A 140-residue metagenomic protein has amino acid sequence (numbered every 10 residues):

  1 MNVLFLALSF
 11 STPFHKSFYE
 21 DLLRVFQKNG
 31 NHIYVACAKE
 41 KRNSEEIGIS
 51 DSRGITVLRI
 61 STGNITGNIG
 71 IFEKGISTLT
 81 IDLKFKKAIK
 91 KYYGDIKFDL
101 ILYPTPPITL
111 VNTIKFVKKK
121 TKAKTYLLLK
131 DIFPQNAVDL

Functional and structural regions predicted by a protein language model:
M1-I49, R53-T56: N-terminal subdomain of nucleotide-sugar transferases
T12-P13, T66, L110: Short glycine-rich, flexible loops that bind phosphorylated cofactors or substrates
D21, T113-F116: A short acidic, amphipathic alpha-helical/loop segment
N29, V117-T121: Helix C-cap/helix->beta junction micro-motif
V35-Y92: A conserved catalytic-core segment of Leloir-type glycosyltransferases
N43, T109-N112: Short, well-ordered alpha-helical microsegments
T56-L58, A88-L110, A123-L128: Short N-terminal targeting/anchoring amphipathic segment
I65-E73, I96, T121-L140: Acceptor-binding helix/loop patch of EC 2.4 sugar-transfer enzymes, predominantly nucleotide-sugar-dependent
